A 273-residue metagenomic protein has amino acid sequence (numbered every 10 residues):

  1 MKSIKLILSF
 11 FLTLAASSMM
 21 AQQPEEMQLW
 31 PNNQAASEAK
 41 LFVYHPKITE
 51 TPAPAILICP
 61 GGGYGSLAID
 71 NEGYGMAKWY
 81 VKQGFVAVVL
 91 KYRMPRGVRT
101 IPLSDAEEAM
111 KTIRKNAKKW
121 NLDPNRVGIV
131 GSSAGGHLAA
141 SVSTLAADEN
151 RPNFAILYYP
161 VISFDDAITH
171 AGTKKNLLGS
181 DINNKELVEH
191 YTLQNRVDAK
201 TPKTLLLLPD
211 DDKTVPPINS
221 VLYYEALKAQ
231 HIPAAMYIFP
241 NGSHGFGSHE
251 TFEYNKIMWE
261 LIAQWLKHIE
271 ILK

Functional and structural regions predicted by a protein language model:
Q22-E50: N-terminal cap/lid segment of alpha/beta-hydrolase-fold proteins
N32, F164-R196: Mobile cap/lid helix-loop segments that gate and shape the active-site cleft of serine hydrolases
F42-Y44, V221-K273: C-terminal catalytic histidine-bearing segment of alpha/beta-hydrolase fold enzymes
P52-G61: Short beta-strand element of the alpha/beta-hydrolase
A68-G75, V88-P124, H249-I257: Catalytic nucleophile-loop/oxyanion-hole region of alpha/beta-hydrolase and closely related hydrolase-like folds
E108-T173, V188: Primarily recognizes the serine-hydrolase "nucleophile elbow" in alpha/beta-hydrolase and SGNH/GDSL folds
K200, L206-L208, D212: Short beta-strand/loop motif that positions the catalytic acidic residue of the alpha/beta-hydrolase fold
K213-N219: Conserved alpha/beta-hydrolase "acid-adjacent" motif
